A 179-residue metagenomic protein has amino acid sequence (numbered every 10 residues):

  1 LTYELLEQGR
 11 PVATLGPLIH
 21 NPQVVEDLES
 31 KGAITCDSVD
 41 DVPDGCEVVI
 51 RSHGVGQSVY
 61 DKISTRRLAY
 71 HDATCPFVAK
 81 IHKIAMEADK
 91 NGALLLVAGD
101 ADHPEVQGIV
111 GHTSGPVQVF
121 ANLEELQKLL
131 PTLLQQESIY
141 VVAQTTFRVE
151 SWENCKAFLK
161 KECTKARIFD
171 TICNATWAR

Functional and structural regions predicted by a protein language model:
L1-R179: The feature marks the mature, well-folded catalytic cores of soluble enzymes
